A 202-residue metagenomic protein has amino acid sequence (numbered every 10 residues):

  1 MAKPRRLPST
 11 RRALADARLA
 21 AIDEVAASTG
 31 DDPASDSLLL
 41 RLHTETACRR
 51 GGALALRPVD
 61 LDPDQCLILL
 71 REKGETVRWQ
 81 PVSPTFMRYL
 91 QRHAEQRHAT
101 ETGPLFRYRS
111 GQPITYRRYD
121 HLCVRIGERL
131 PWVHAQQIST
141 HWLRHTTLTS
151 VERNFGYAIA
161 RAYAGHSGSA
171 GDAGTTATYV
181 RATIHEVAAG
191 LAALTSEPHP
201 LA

Functional and structural regions predicted by a protein language model:
M1-V25, R71, R107-Q112: Flexible interdomain linker/hinge and immediately adjacent N-terminus of the catalytic tyrosine-recombinase domain
L7, D16-R50: Basic, Lys/Arg- and aromatic-enriched nucleic-acid-binding interface segment
L19, S35-S37, Y116, D120 (+2 more regions): Short, leucine-enriched amphipathic alpha-helices that occur as contiguous helical runs
R41, E45, W142-S167: C-terminal catalytic core of tyrosine-transesterase DNA break-rejoin enzymes
T46, A55-Y89, A170-G174: Conserved tyrosine-mediated DNA breakage-rejoining catalytic core shared by Y-recombinases
L61-P63, Q137, G156-T178: Short, polar N-cap/turn motifs at the start of nucleic acid-interacting alpha helices
R71-G74, A164-S196: Catalytic-site neighborhood detector that most strongly recognizes the C-terminal catalytic loop/helix of tyrosine
S83-H134, F155-G156: Active-site/catalytic core of tyrosine-dependent DNA strand-transfer enzymes
